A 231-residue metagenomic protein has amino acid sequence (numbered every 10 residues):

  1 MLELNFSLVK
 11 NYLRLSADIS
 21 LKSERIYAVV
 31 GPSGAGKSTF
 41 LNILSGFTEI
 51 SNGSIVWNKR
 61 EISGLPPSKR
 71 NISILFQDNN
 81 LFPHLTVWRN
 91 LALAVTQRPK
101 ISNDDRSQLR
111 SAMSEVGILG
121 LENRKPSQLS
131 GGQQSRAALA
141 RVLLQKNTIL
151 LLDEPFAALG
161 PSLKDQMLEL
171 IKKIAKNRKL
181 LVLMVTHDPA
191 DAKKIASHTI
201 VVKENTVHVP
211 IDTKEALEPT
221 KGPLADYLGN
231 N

Functional and structural regions predicted by a protein language model:
E61-D78, Q97, T220: ABC ATPase NBD coupling module
L85-A94: Short coil-to-helix segment of the ABC ATPase nucleotide-binding domain corresponding to the Q-loop/switch region
N103-L121, K172-K173: Conserved ABC ATPase "signature" region
K125-L129, Q133: Conserved ABC ATPase signature
L144-T148: A short, proline-enriched helix->beta-strand linker immediately N-terminal to the Walker B motif in ABC-type P-loop
L150-E154: Catalytic Walker B motif of ABC-type/P-loop ATPase nucleotide-binding domains
T206-G229: Conserved beta-strand-loop-alpha-helix hinge in the C-terminal portion of ABC ATPase nucleotide-binding domains
